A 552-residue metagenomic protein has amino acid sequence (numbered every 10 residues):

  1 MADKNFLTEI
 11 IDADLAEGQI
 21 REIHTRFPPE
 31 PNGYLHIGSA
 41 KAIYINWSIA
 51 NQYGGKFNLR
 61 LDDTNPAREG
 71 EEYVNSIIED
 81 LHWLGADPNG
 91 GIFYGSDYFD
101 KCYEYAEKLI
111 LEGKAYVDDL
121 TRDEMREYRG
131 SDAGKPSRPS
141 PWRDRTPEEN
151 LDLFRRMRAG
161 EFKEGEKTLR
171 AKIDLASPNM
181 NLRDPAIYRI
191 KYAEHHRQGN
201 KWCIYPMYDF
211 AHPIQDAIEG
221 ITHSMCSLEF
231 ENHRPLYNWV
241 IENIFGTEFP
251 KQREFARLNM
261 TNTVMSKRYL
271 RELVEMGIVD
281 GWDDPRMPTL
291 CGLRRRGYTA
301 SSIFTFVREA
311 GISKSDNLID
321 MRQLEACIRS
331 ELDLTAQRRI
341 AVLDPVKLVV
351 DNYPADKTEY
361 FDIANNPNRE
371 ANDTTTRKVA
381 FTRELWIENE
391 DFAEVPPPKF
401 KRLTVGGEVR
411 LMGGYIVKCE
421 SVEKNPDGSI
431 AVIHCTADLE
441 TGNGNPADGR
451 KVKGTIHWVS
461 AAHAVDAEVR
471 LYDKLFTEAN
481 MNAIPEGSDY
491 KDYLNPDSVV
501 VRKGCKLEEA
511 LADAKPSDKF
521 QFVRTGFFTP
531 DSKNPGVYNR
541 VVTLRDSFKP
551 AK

Functional and structural regions predicted by a protein language model:
D3-D12, A16-E79, E194-S227: N-terminal catalytic cores of NTP/NDP-binding nucleotidyl/phosphoryl-transfer enzymes
A16-Q19, S48-K56, H82-N89, A217 (+2 more regions): Secondary-structure transition/capping motifs at alpha-helix termini and the adjoining loop/turn into the next element
I20, A115, K163, M180 (+8 more regions): Intrinsically disordered or highly flexible coil/loop and linker segments, enriched in small and charged/polar residues
P28-N32, R60-R68, G91-D100, D123-E124 (+5 more regions): Conserved short loop/turn motifs at secondary-structure junctions
D63-N65, E71, K108-L270, I328 (+2 more regions): Active-site cores that bind ATP or allylic diphosphates and position pyrophosphate for catalysis
Y73-D100, Y105-A106, G113-Y116: A glycine-rich helix N-cap at a beta->alpha junction
P250-C327: Long, charged, mostly alpha-helical binding arms that flank functional sites
F306-K552: Substrate/cofactor-recognition hotspot
